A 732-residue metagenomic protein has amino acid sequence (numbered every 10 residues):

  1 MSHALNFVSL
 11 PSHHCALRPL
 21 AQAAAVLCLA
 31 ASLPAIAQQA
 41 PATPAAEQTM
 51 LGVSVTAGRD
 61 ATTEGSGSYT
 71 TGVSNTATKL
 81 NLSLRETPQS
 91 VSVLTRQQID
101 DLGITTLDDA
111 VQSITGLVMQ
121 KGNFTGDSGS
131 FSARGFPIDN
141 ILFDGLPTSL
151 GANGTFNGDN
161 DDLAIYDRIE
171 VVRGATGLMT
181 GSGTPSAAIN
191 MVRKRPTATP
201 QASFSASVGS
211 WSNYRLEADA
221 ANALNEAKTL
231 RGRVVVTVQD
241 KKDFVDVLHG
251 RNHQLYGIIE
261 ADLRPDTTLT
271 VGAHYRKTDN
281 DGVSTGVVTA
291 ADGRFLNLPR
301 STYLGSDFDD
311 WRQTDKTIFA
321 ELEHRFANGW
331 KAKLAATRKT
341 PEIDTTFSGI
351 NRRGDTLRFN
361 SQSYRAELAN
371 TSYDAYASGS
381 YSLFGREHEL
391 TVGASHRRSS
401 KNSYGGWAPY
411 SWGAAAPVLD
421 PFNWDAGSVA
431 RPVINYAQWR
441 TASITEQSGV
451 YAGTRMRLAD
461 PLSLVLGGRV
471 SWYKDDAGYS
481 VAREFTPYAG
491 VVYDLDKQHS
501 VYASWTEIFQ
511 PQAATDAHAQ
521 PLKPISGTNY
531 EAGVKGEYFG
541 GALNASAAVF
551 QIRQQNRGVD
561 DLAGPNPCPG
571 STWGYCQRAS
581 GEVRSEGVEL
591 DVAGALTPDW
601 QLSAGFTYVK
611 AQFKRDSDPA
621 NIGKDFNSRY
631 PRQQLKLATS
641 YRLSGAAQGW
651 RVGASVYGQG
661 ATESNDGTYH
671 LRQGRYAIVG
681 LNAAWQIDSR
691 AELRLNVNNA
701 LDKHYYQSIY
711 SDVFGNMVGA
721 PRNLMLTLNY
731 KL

Functional and structural regions predicted by a protein language model:
A4, Y657-N665, L681-L732: C-terminal beta-signal and adjacent terminal beta-strands/loops of Gram-negative outer-membrane beta-barrel proteins
Y69-S92, R96, D108-P147, D167: Extracytoplasmic beta-strand/coil segments of soluble accessory domains associated with Gram-negative outer-membrane
M119, S130, L146-R173, M191-R193: Short acidic/polar hinge/loop motifs at secondary-structure boundaries that mediate gating or recognition
S149-L150, I165-D167, L178-G257, L263-T267 (+3 more regions): Outer-membrane beta-barrel translocator/receptor signature
Q239-D243, Y256-R325, A336-L368, G413-S443 (+3 more regions): Acidic/polar loop-and-plug regions of large Gram-negative outer-membrane beta-barrel proteins
E260-D262, L368, E387-T391, S395-S399 (+3 more regions): Structural signature of Gram-negative outer-membrane beta-barrels, strongest in the C-terminal barrel of TonB-dependent
E321-A327, K331-T337, P341-F347, S526-A595 (+3 more regions): Membrane-embedded beta-barrel scaffold of Gram-negative outer-membrane proteins
D460-P461, R578-D666, L701, N729-K731: Gram-negative outer-membrane beta-barrel transporters
